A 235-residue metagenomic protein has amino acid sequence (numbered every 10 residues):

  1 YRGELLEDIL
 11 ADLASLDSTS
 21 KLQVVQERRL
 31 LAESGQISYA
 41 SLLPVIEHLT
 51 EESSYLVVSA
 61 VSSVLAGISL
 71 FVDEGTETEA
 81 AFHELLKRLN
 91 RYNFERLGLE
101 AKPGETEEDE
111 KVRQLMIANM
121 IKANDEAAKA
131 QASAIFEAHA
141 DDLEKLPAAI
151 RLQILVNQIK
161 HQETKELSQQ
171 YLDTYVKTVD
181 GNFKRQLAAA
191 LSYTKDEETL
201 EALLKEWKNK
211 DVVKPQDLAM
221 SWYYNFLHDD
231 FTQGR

Functional and structural regions predicted by a protein language model:
Y1-R235: Long, ordered, helix-rich scaffold segments
